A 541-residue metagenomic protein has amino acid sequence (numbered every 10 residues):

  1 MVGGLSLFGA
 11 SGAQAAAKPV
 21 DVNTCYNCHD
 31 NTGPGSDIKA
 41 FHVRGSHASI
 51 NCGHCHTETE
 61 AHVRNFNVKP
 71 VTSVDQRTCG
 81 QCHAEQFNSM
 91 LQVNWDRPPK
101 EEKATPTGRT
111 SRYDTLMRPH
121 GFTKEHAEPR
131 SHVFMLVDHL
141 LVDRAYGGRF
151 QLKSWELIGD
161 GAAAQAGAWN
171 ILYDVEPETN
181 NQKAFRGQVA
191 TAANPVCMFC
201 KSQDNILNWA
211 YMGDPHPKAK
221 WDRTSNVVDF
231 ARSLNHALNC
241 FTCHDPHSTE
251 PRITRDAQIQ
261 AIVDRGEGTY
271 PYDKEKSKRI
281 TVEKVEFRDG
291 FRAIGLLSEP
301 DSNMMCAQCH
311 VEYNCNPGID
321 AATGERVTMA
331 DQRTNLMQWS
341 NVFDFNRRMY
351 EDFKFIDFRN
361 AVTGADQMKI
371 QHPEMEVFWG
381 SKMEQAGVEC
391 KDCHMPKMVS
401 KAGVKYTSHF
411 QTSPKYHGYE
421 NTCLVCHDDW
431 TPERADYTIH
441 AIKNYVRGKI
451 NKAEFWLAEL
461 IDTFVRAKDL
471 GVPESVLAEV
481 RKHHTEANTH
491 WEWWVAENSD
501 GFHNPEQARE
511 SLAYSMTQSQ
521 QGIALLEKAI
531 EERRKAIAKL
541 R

Functional and structural regions predicted by a protein language model:
M1-S6: Bacterial N-terminal signal peptides
L7-R541: Short sequence/structural segments immediately N-terminal
